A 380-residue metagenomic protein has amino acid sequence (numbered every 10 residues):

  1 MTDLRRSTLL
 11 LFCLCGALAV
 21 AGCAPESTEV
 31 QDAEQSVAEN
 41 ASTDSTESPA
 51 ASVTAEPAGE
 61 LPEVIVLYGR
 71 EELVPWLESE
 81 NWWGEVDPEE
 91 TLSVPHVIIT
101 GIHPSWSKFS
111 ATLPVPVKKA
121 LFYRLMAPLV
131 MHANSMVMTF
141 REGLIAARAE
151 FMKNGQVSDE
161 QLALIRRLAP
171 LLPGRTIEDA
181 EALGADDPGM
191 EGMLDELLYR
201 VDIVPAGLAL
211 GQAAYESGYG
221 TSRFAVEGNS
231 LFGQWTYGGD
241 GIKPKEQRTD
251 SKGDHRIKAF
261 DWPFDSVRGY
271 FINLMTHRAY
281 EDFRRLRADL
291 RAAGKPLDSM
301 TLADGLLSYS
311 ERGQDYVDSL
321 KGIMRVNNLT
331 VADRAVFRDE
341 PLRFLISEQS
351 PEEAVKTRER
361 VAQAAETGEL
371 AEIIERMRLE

Functional and structural regions predicted by a protein language model:
T2-L10: Bacterial N-terminal signal peptides that target proteins for export
L9-L14, L18: Hydrophobic alpha-helical targeting segments used for export or membrane insertion
V20-G22: C-terminal motif of bacterial Sec signal peptides marking the signal peptidase cleavage site
A24-G211, Y215, Y219-E380: Catalytic cores of secreted/periplasmic lytic hydrolases that degrade extracellular macromolecules
